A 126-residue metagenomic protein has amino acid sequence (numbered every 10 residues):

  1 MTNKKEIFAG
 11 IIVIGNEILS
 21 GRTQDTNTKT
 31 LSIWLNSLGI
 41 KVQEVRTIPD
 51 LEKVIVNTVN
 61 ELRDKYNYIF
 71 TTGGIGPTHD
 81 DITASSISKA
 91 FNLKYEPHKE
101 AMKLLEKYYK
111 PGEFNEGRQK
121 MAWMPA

Functional and structural regions predicted by a protein language model:
M1-K5: Basic/polar N-terminal segments that are highly enriched at the extreme N-terminus, encompassing both cleavable
E6, K29-K89, M121: N-terminal small/polar loop signature for handling phosphorylated ligands or for N-terminal nucleophile
A9-I11: Conserved hydrophobic helix-helix packing surfaces used for dimerization/oligomerization
I14, I18-T28: Glycine- and acidic-residue-enriched helix-capping/strand-helix junction motifs
I14-N16, T72-G74, Y108, A126: Fold-independent oxyanion-binding glycine-rich loops and adjacent beta-strand/coil segments at enzyme active sites
N57, I82-A126: Proline/glycine-rich low-complexity loops and linkers
